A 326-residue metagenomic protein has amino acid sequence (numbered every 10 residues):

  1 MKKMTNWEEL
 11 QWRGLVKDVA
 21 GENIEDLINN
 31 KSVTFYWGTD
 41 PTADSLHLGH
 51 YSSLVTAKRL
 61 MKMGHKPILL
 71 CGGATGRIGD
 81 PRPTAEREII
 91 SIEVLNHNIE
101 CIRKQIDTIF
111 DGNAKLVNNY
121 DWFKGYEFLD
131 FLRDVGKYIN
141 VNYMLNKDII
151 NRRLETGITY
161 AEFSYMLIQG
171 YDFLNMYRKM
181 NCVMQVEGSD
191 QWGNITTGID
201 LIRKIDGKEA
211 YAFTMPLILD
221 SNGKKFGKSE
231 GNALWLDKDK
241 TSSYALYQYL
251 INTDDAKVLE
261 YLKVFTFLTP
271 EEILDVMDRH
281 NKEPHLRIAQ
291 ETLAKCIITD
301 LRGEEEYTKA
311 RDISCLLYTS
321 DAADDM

Functional and structural regions predicted by a protein language model:
M1-Q191, I195-I199, I205-Y211, K224 (+1 more regions): NTP-dependent nucleotidyl-transfer catalytic core
R203-S320: Conserved nucleotide- and phosphate/pyrophosphate-binding catalytic cores in adenylate/nucleotidyl-handling enzymes
D321-M326: A short, hydrophobic C-terminal helix/tail in secreted or cell-surface proteins
